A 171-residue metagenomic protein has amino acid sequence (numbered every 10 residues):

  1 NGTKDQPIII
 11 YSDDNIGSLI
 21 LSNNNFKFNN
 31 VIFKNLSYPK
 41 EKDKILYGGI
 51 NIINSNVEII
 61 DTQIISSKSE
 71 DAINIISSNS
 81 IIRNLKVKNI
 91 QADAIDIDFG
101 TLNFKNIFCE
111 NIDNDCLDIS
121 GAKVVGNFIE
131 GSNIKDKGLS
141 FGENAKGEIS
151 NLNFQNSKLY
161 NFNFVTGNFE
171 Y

Functional and structural regions predicted by a protein language model:
N1-Y171: Beta-strand/loop edge motif enriched in small/polar residues
